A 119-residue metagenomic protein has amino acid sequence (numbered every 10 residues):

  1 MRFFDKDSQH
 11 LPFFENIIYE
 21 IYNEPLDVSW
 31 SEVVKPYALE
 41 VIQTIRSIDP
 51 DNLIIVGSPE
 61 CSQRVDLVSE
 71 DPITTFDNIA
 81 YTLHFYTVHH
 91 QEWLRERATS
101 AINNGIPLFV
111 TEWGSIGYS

Functional and structural regions predicted by a protein language model:
R2-I18, Y22-S119: Extracellular glycoside hydrolase catalytic/binding regions
